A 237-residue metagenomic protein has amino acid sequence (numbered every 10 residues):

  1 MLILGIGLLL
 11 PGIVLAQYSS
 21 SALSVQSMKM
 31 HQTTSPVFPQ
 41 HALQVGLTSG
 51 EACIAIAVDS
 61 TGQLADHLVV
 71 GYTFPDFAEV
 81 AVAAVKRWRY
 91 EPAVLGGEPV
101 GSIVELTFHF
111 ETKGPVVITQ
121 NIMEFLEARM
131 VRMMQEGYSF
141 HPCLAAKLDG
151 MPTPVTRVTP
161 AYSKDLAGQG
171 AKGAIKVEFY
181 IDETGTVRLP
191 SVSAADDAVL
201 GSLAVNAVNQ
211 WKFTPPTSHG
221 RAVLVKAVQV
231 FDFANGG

Functional and structural regions predicted by a protein language model:
M1-G12: Bacterial N-terminal signal peptides
A16-G237: Charge-biased low-complexity segments
